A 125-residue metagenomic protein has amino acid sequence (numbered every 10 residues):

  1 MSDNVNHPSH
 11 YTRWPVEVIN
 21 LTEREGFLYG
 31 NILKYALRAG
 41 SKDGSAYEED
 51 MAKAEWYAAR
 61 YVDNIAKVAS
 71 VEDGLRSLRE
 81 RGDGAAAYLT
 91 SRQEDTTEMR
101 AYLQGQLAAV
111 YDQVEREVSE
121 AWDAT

Functional and structural regions predicted by a protein language model:
M1-T125: Intrinsically disordered, low-complexity regulatory regions that flank transcription factor DNA-binding cores
